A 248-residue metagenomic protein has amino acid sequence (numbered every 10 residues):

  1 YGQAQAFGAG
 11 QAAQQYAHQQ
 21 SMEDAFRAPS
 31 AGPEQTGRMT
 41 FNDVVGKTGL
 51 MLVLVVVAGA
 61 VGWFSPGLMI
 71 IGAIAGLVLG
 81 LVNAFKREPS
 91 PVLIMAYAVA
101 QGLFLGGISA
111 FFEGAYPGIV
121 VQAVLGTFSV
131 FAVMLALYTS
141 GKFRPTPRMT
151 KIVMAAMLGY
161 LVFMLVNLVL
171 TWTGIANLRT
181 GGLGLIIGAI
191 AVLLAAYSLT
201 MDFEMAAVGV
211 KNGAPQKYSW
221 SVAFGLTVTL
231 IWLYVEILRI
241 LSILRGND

Functional and structural regions predicted by a protein language model:
Y1-D248: A hydrophobic alpha-helical transmembrane-helix feature that marks the membrane cores and membrane-interface segments
